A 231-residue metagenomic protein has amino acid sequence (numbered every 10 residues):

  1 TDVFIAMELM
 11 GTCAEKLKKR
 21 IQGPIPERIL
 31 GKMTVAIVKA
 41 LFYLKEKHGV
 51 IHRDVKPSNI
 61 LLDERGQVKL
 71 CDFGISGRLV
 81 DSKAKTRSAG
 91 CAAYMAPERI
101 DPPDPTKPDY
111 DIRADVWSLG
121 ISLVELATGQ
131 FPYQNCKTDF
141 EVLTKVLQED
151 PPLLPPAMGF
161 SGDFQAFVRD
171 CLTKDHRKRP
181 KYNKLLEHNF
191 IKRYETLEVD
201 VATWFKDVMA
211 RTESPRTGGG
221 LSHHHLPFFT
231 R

Functional and structural regions predicted by a protein language model:
T1-C13: Conserved short submotifs of the Hanks-type protein kinase catalytic core that shape the nucleotide-binding pocket
M33-T34: Activation segment signature within eukaryotic-like protein kinase domains
K45-L62: Catalytic-loop of the protein kinase fold
T86-R99: Conserved activation segment of eukaryotic-like protein kinases, specifically the C-terminal portion of the activation
L172-K184: A conserved short helix/loop substructure at the end of the activation segment of eukaryotic-like protein kinase domains
K181-R216: Regulatory extensions flanking the kinase catalytic core
